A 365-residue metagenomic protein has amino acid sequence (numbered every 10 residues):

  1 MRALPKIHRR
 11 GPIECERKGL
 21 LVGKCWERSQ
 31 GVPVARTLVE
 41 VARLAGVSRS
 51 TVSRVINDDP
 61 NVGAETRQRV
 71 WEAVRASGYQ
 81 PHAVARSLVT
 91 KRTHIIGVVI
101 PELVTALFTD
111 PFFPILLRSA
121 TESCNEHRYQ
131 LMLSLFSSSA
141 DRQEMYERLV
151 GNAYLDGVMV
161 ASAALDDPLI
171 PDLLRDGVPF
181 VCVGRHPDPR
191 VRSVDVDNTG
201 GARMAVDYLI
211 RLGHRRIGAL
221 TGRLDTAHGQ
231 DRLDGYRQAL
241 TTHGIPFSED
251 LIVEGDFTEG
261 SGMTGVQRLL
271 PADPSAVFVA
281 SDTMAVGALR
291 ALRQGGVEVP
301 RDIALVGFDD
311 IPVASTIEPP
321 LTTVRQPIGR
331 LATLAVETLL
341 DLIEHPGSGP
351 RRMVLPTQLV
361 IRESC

Functional and structural regions predicted by a protein language model:
R2-I95, C365: N-terminal helix-turn-helix DNA-binding module of bacterial transcription factors
L4, H8, R268-C365: Flexible loop/turn connectors
V32, Y79-M145: Amphipathic helical "hinge" segments at domain boundaries
T51, K91-A106, Y208, R216-G222: Short beta-strand segments enriched in small/hydrophobic residues
L103-I115, L133-R142, V194-M204, L220-Q267 (+5 more regions): Hinge/beta->alpha junction and helix N-cap segments in small-molecule ligand-binding domains
R142-Y154, G262-A272: Short, well-structured alpha-helical segments in soluble
A161-M204, I245-P246, T283, D309-L321: Flexible loop/hinge segments that line or gate small-molecule binding clefts
R215-I217, F247-L251, V299-A304: Short acidic capping loops at alpha-helix termini that bridge into adjacent secondary structure
